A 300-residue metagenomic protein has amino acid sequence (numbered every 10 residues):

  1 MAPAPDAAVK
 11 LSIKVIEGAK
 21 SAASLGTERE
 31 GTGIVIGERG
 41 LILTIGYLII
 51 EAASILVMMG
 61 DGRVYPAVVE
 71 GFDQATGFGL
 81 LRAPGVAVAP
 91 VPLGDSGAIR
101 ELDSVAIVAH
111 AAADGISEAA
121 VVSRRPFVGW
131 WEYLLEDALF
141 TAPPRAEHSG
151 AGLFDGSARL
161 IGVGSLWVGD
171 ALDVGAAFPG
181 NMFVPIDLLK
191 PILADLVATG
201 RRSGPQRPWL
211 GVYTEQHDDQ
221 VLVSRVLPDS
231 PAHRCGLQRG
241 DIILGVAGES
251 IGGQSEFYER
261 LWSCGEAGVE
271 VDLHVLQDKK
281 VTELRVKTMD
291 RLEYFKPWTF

Functional and structural regions predicted by a protein language model:
M1-A2, L160-H217, E259, E270 (+2 more regions): C-terminal cap/linker of serine protease catalytic domains
P3-S24, I107: A short, Trp-centered hydrophobic/proline-enriched beta-strand micro-motif
A8-K10, I42-G46, E101-A111, T141 (+1 more regions): Active-site-proximal beta-strands of protease catalytic cores
I16-G18, E30, G37-I116, E147 (+5 more regions): Conserved active-site neighborhood of the chymotrypsin/trypsin-like protease fold
G26, L48, A89-E136, G169-V174 (+1 more regions): Flexible, gly/ser-rich surface segments that form the specificity/activation loops bordering the active-site cleft
E38-L43, S157-I161, A232-S255: Conserved PDZ fold ligand-binding element
V68, A194-R201, L222, D229 (+3 more regions): PDZ-domain C-terminal substructure recognizer with occasional recognition of PDZ-binding tails
G94-A98, A151-G152, S157, P231-I242 (+1 more regions): A short glycine-leucine-enriched loop at secondary-structure breakpoints that most characteristically corresponds
